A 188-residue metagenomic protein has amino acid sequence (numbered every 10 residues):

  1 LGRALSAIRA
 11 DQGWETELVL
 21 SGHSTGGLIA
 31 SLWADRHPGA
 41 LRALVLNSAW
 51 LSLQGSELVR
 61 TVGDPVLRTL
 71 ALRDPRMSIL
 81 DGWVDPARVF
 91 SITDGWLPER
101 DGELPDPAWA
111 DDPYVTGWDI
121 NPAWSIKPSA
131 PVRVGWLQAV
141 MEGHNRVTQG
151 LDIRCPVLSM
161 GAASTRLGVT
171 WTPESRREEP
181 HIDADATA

Functional and structural regions predicted by a protein language model:
L1-T16: Conserved acidic catalytic loop of the alpha/beta-hydrolase fold
Q12, H37, H144: Active-site catalytic pocket residues across diverse enzymes, especially alpha/beta-hydrolases
E15-E17, C155-P156: Short coil/turn segments at beta-strand junctions that form active-site/ligand-binding loops
S21, T25, A30-P128: Alpha/beta-hydrolase-fold enzymes
T69, N145-R154, G168-T170: The feature captures the conserved acid-bearing segment of alpha/beta-hydrolase catalytic domains
P128-Q149: Active-site nucleophile elbow and catalytic-triad environment of alpha/beta-hydrolase enzymes
I153, S159-G161: Short beta-strand/loop motif that positions the catalytic acidic residue of the alpha/beta-hydrolase fold
A163-A188: Conserved loop-alpha-helix segment in the C-terminal half of the alpha/beta-hydrolase fold that carries the catalytic
